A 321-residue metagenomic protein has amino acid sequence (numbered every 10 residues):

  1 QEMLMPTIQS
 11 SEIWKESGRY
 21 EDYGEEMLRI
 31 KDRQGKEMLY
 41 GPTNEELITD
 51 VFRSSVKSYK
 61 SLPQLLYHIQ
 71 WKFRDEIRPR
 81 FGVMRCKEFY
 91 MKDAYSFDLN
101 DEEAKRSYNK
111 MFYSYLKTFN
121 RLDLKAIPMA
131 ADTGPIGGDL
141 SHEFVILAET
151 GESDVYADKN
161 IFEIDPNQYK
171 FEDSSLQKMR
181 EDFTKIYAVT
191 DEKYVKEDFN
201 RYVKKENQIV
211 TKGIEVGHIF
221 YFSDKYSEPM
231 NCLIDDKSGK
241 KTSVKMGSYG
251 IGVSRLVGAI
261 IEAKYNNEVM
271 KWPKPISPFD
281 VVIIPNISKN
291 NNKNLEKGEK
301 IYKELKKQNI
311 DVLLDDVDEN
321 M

Functional and structural regions predicted by a protein language model:
Q1-M321: NTP/phosphate- and nucleic-acid-binding module
